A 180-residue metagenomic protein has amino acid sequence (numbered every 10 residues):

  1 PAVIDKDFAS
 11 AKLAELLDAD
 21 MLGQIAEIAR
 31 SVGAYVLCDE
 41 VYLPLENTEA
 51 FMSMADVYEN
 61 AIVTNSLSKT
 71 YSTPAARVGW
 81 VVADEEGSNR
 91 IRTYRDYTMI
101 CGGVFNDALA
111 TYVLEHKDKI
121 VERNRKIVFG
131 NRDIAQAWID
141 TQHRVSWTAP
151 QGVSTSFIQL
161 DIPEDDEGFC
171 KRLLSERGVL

Functional and structural regions predicted by a protein language model:
P1-L16: N-terminal low-complexity segments that are often proline-rich with Ser/Thr-Pro
E15-V36, E40-T73: Active-site pre-lysine segment of PLP-dependent enzymes
D20-E27, I134-A137, G168, R172: Alpha-helical scaffolding segments of alpha/beta enzyme cores, especially the outer helices of TIM-barrel or partial
S31-V32, Q142, R177: Helix C-cap/helix->beta junction micro-motif
I62-F129, Q136-W138: Conserved core segment of the aminotransferase class I/II
T111, I127-Q136, W147-L160, D166: Conserved glycine-rich beta-strand-loop-beta hairpin in the small C-terminal domain of fold type I
S146, Q159-L180: Conserved C-terminal alpha-helix-loop-beta "cap" of PLP-dependent enzymes that closes/shapes the active-site mouth
